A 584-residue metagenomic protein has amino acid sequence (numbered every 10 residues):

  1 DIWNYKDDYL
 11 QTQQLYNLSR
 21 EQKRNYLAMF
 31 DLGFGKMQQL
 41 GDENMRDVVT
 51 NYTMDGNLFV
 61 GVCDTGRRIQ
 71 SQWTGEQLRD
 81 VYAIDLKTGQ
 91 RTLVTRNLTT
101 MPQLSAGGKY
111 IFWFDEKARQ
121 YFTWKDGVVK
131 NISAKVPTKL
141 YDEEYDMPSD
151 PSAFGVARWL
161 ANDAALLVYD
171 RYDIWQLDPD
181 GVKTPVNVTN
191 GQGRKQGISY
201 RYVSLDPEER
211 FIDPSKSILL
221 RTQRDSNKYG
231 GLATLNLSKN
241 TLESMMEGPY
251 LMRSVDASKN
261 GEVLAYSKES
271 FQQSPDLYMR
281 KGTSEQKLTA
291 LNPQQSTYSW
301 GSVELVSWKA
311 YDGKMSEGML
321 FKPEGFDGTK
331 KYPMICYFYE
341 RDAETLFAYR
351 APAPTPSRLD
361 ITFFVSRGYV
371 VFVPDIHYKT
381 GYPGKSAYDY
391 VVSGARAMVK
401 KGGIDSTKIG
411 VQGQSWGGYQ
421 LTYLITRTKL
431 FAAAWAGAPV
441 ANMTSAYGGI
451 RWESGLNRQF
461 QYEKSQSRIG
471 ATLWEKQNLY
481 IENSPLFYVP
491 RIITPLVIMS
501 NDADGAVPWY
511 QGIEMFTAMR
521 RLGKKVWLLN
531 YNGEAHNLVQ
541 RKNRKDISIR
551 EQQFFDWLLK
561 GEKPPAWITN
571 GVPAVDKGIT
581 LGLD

Functional and structural regions predicted by a protein language model:
D1, S71-W73, T123-D126, D178-D180 (+8 more regions): Short, solvent-exposed loop/turn and secondary-structure capping segments
D1-P275, M279-R280, Y298, P564-P573: Beta-propeller folds
L27, L277, W308, G318 (+4 more regions): Conserved hydrophobic/aromatic pocket- or pore-lining residues that grip, position, or stack substrates in active sites
D64, Q223, E269, Y337-R341 (+2 more regions): Glycine-rich His-Gly loop
T289-K330: N-terminal cap/lid segment of alpha/beta-hydrolase-fold proteins
K322, K330-R341: Short beta-strand element of the alpha/beta-hydrolase
Y337, R350-D584: Active-site-proximal cap/loop segments of hydrolase catalytic domains
D342-E344, V371: Serine-hydrolase catalytic-loop signature spanning alpha/beta hydrolases and amidase-signature enzymes
